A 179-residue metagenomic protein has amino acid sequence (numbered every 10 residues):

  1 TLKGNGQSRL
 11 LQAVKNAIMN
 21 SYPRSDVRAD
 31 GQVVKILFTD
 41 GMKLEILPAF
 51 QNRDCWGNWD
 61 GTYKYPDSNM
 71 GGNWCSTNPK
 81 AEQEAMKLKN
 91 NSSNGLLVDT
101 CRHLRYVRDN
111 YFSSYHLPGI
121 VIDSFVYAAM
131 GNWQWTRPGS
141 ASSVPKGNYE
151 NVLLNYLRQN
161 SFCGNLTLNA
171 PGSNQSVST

Functional and structural regions predicted by a protein language model:
T1, L44-D60, W135-E150: Short, Lys/Arg-enriched charge-dense amphipathic segments
L2-G57: Conserved catalytic core of two-metal-ion nucleotidyltransferases
L2-R9, N58-W74, N151-L166: Hydrophobic transmembrane alpha-helix bundles
N5-R9, N94-G95, I120: Soluble non-cytosolic domains of exported or imported proteins
G6, N78-P79, S140: Helix N-terminus capping/helix-initiation residues
Q12, N16, N20, D60-T62 (+4 more regions): Polar/charged alpha-helical tracts
M42-L104, S173-S178: Extended, alpha-helix-rich binding/interface surfaces that flank or overlap catalytic cores and mediate recognition
V98-T179: Conserved nucleotidyltransferase catalytic core and NTase-mimicking acidic/glycine-rich helix/loop elements in nucleic
